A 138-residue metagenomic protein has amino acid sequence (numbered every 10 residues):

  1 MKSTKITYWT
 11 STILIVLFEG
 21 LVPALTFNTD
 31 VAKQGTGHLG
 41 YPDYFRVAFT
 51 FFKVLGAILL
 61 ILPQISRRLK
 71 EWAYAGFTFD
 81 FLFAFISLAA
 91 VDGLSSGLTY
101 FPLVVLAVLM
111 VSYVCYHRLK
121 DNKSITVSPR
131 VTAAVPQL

Functional and structural regions predicted by a protein language model:
M1-L138: Membrane-interface extramembranous regions
